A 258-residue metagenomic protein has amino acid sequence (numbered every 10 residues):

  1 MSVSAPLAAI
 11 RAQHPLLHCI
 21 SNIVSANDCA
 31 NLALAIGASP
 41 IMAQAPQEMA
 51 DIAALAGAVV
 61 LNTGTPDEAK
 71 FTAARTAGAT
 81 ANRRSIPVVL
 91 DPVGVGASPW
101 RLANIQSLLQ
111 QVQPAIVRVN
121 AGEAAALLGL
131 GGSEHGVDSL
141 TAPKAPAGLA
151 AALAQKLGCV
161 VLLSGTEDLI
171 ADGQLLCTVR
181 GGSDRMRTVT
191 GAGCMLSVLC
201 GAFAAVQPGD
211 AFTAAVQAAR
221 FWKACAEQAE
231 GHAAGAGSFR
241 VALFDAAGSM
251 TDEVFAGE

Functional and structural regions predicted by a protein language model:
M1-M42: Glycine-rich phosphate/adenosyl-contacting loop at the front of the ribokinase-like
S2-I10, C159-G181, V254: Acidic-glycine-rich active-site phosphate/pyrophosphate-binding loop
N62, K70-V119: Glycine/small-residue-rich loop that forms an oxyanion/phosphate-binding "nest" at active or ligand-binding sites
R101-L176: Conserved phosphate/ATP/ADP-binding segment of small-molecule kinases
A126, T190-R220: Short, small-residue alpha-helix embedded
L149-A154, A211-C225: Short, well-structured alpha-helical segments that form the helix of a local strand-helix-strand
A151, C177-T190: Short pre-catalytic strand/loop immediately N-terminal to key active-site residues, enriched for Gly-Thr
K223-E258: Charged C-terminal helix
